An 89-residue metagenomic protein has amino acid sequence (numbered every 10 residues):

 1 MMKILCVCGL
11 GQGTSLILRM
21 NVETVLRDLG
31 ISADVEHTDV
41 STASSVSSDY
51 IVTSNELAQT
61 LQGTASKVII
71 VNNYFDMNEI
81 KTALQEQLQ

Functional and structural regions predicted by a protein language model:
M2, K67-Q89: Ser/Thr/Gly-rich flexible loops in soluble cytosolic domains mediating phosphotransfer, phosphorylation
M2-D39: Conserved active-site segments centered on acidic
G13, Q59-T60: Short glycine-rich, flexible loops that bind phosphorylated cofactors or substrates
V35-E36, S48-S54: Short, hydrophobic beta-strand segments that form beta-sheet elements in well-ordered domains
V40, T53-Q59: Short, polar loop motifs at secondary-structure junctions
V46-S47, T64-A65: Short, structured coil segments at secondary-structure junctions
T60-L61, N78: Glycine/Thr-rich phosphate-binding loops of Rossmann-like dinucleotide-binding domains
